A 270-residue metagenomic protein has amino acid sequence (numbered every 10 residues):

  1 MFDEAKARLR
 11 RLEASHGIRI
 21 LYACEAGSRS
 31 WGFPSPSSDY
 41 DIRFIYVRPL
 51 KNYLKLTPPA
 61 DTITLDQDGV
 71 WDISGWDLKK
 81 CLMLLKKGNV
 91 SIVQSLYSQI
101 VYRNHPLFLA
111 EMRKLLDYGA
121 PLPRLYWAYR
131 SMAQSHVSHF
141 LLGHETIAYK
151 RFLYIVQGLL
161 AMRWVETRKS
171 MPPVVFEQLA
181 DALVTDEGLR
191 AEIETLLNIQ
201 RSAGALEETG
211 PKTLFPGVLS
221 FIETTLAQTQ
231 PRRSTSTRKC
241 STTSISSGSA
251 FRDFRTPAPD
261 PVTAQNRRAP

Functional and structural regions predicted by a protein language model:
M1-C24: Helical scaffold of the NTase/Pol beta-like nucleotidyltransferase catalytic core
R10-S15, I45-Y53, L84: Intrinsically disordered, low-complexity Ser/Thr/Pro/Gly-rich regulatory segments
E25-G27, S74: Short His-Asn-centered micro-motif
G27-D68: Catalytic metal-binding acidic patch
L56-Q134: A basic- and aromatic-enriched beta-loop-alpha substructure that forms the phosphate/nucleotide- and DNA/RNA-contacting
R113-K239: Conserved nucleotidyltransferase catalytic core and NTase-mimicking acidic/glycine-rich helix/loop elements in nucleic
T229, T235-T237, T242-I245, A250 (+2 more regions): Cationic, amphipathic, low-complexity alpha-helical segments enriched in hydrophobics plus arginine/proline
